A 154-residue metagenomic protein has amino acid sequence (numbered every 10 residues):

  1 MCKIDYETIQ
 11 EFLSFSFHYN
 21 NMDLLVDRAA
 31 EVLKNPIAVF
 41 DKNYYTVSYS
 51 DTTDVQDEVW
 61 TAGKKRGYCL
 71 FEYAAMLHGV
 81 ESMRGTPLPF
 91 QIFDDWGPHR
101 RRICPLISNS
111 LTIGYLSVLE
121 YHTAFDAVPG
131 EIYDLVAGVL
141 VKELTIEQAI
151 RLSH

Functional and structural regions predicted by a protein language model:
M1-H154: Hydrophobic, helix-rich cores of sensory/ligand-binding and other regulatory modules that couple small-molecule
